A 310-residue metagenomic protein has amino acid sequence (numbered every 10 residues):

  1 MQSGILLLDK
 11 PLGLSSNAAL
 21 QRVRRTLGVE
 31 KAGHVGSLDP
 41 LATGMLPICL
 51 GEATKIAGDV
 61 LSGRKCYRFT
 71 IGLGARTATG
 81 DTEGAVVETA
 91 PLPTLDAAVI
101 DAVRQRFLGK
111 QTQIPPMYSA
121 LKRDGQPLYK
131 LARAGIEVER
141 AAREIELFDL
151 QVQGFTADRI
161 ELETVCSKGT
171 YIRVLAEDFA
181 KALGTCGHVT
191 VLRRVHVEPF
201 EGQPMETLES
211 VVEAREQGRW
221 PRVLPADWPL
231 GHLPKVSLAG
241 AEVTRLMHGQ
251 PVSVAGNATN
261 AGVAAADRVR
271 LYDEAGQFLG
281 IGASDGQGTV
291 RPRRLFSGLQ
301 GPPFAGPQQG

Functional and structural regions predicted by a protein language model:
M1-P11, N17-L38, A42-M45, A98 (+3 more regions): Accessory RNA 3′-end/elbow-binding domains used by RNA modification enzymes
M1-V174, D178-P204, I281-G282: RNA pseudouridine synthases
